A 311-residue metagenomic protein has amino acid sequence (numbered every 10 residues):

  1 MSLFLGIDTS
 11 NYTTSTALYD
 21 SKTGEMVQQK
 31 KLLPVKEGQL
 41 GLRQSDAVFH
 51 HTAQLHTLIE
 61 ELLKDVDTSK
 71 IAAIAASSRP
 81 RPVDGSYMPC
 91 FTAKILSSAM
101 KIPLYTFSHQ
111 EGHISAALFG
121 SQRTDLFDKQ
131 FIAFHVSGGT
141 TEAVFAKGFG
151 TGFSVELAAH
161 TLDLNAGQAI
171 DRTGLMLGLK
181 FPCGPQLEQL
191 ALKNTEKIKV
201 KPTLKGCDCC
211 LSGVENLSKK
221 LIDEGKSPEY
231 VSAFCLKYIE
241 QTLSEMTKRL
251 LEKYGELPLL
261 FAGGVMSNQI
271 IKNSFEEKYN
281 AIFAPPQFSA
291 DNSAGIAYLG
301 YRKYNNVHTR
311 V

Functional and structural regions predicted by a protein language model:
M1-S2, T106-I132, Y298-R302: Conserved phosphate-binding catalytic cores of ATP/NTP-utilizing and phosphoryl-transfer enzymes
S2, G6-Y12, A17-Y19, V27-Q28 (+4 more regions): A short helix-loop
S2-A76, P80, H109: N-terminal beta-alpha supersecondary unit
A76-K101, Q269-E277: Short Gly/Thr/Asp-enriched flexible loops that form oxyanion-binding sites at enzyme active sites
A76-R79, S137, L260-N268: Glycine-rich beta-strand-to-loop/alpha-helix junction loops that act as flexible
M88, L104-G112, H135-V136, T161-L164 (+2 more regions): Active-site nucleophile and cofactor-binding loops and adjacent substrate-binding regions of central metabolic enzymes
H113-A117, A284-V311: Glycine-rich phosphate-binding/hydrolytic loop that grips phosphoryl groups
Q189-L259, V265-E276, N280-F283, Y301-R310: A contiguous, well-structured pocket-lining segment that forms one wall/lid of small-molecule binding clefts in soluble
